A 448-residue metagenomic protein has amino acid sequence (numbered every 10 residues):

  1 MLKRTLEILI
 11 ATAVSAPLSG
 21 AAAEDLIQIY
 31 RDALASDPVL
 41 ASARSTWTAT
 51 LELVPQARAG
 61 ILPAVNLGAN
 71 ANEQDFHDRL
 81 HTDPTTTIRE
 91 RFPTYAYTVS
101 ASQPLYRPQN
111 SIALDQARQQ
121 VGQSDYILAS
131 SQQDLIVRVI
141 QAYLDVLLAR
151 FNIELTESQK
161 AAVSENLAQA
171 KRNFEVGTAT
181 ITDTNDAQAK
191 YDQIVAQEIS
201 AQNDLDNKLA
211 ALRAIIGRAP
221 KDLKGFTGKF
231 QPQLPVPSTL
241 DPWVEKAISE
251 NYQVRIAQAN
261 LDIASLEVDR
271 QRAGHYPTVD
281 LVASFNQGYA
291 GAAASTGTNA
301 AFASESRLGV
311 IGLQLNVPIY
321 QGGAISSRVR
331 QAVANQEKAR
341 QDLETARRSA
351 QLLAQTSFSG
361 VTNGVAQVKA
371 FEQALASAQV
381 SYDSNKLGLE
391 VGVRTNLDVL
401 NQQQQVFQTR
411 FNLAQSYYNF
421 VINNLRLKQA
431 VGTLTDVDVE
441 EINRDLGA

Functional and structural regions predicted by a protein language model:
L2-A22: Gram-negative bacterial Sec-dependent N-terminal signal peptides
Q28, T94-T98, Q141, D186 (+3 more regions): Transmembrane beta-barrel architecture of outer-membrane proteins
R31-A41, T48-A64, T98-Q116, G122 (+10 more regions): A glycine-/polar-enriched beta->alpha junction
A33-L34, R218-A293, A300, V437-A448: Amphipathic alpha-helical coiled-coil scaffold segments and their short linker/junction regions
S42-A57, S131, L135-E154, E165 (+5 more regions): Amphipathic alpha-helical coiled-coil segments
G68-Q103, T227-P237, D269, V282-V317 (+2 more regions): Small/polar, glycine/serine/threonine/aspartate-rich low-complexity segments that form flexible
D75, N412-A448: Acidic, low-complexity, intrinsically disordered peripheral segments
D134-K246, G360, G364, Q405-V406: Periplasmic alpha-helical coiled-coil/stalk elements that build and connect Gram-negative outer-membrane
